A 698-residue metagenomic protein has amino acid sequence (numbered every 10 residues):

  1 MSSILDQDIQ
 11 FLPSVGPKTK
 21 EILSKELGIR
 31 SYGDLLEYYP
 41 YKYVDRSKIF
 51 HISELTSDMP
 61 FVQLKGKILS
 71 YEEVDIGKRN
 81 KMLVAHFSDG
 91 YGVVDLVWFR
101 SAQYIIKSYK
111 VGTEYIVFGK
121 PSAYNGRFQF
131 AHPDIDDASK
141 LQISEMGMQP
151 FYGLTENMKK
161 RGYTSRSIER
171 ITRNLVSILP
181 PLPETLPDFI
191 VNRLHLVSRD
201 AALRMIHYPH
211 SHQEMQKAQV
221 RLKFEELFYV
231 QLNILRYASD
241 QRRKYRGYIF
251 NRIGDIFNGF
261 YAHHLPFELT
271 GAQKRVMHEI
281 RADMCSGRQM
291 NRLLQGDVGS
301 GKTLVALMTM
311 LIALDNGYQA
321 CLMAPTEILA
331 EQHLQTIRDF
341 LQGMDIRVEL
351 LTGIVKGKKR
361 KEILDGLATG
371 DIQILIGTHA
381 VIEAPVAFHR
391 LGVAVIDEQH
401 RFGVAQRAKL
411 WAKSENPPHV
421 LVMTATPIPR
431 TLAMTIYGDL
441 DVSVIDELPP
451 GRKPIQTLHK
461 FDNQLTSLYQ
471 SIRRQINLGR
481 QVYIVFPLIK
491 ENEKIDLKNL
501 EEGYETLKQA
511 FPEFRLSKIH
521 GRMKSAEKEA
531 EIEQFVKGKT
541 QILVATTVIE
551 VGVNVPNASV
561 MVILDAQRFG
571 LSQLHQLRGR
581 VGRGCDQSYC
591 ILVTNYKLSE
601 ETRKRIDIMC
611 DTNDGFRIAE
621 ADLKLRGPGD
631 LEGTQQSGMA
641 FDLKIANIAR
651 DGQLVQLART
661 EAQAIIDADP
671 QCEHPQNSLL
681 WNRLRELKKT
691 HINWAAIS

Functional and structural regions predicted by a protein language model:
M1-P13, K25, V230: Long, highly charged, low-complexity intrinsically disordered interaction regions that mediate electrostatic DNA/RNA
E21-I22, Y248-L294: Conserved pre-motif I regulatory segment
Y38-I68: OB-fold nucleic-acid-binding modules
V74-H264, A668: Upstream accessory/linker segments immediately N-terminal to the RecA-like ATPase cores of bacterial MutS and a subset
R275-H278, Q289-I608, Q671: Inter-lobe coupling/hinge segments of SF2-like helicase ATPases
I532-I542, I549-P556, M561-L564, G579 (+3 more regions): Accessory helical-bundle/CTD segments and flexible terminal tails appended to RecA-like ATPase motors
